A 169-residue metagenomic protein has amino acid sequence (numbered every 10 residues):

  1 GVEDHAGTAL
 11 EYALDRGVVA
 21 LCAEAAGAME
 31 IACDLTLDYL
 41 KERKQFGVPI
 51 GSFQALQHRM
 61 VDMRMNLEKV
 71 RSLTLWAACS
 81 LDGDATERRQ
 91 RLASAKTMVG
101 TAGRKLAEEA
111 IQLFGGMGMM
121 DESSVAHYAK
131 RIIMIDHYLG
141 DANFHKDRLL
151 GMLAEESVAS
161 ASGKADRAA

Functional and structural regions predicted by a protein language model:
G1-D15: A short, charged helix-loop
Y12-A169: Alpha-helical interface subdomain recognition
